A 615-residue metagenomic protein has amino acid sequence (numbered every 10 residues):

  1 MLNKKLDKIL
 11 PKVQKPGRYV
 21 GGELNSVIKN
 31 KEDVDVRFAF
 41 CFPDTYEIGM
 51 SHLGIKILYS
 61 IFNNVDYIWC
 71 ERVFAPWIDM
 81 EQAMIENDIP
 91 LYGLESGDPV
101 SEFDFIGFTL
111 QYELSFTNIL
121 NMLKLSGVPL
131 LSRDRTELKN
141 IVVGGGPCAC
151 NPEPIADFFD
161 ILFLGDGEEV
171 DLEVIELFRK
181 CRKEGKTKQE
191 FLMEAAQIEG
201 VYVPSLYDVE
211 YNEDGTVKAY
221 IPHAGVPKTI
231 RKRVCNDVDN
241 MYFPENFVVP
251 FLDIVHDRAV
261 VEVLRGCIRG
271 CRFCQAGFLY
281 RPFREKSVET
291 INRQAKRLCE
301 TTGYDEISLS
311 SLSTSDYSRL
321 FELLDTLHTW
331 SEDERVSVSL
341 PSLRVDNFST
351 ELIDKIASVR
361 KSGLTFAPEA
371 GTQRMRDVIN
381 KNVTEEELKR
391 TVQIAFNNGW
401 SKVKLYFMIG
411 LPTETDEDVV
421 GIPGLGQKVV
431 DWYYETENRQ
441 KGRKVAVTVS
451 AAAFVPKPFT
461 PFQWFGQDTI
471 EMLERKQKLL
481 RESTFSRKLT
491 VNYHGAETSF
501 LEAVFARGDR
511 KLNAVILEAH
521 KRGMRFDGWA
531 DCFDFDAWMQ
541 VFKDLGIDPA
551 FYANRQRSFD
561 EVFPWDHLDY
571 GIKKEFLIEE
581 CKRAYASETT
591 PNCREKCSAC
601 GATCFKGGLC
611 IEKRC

Functional and structural regions predicted by a protein language model:
M1-I28, E32, F38-F40, F485-C615: Radical SAM enzyme core and accessory elements
D7-A39, Y46-E47, P204, E210 (+3 more regions): N-terminal [4Fe-4S]-dependent radical SAM core
F38-D44, F62, V249-Q275, C299 (+2 more regions): N-terminal pre-triad scaffold of radical SAM enzymes
C41, K296-K404, M408-T448, A452 (+1 more regions): Conserved SAM/AdoMet-binding glycine-rich loop
H52, D253-E289, A599-R614: Canonical Radical SAM [4Fe-4S] cluster-binding loop centered on the CxxxCxxC motif and its immediate flanking residues
Y67-D79: A short beta-strand-loop structural module common to alpha/beta enzyme folds
P76-P222, P458-D509, L517-A530: Glycine-rich beta-alpha loop elements in corrinoid/cobalamin-binding modules across cobalamin-dependent enzymes
I78-D79, P154, D208-N212, S318 (+8 more regions): Flexible glycine/acidic-rich beta-alpha junction loops that bind and position SAM and/or redox cofactors in anaerobic
